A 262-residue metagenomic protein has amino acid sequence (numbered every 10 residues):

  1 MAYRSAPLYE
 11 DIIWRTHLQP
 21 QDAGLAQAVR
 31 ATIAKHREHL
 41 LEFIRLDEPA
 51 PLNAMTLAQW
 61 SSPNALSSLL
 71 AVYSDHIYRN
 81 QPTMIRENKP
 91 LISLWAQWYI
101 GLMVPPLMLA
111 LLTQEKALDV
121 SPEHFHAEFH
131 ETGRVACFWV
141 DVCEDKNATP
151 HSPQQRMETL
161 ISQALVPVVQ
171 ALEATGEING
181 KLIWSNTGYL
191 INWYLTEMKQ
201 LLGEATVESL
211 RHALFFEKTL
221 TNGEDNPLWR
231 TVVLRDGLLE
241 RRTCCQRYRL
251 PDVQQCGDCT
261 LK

Functional and structural regions predicted by a protein language model:
M1-L109: N-terminal, charged low-complexity regulatory/assembly segments
A2-E48, S162-S209, P251, L261-K262: Non-catalytic accessory segments flanking enzymatic or RNA/DNA-binding domains
A6, H212-A213, C245: Generic intrinsically disordered, low-complexity segments enriched for polar/acidic and small residues
N64-R235: Hydrophobic, aromatic-lined core segments that form the binding pocket/scaffold for planar heteroaromatic ligands
L228-L238, T243-R249: Active-site-proximal "nucleotidyltransferase
R242-K262: Local cysteine-cluster metal-coordination motifs and their immediate loop/turn environment, predominantly Fe-S cluster
